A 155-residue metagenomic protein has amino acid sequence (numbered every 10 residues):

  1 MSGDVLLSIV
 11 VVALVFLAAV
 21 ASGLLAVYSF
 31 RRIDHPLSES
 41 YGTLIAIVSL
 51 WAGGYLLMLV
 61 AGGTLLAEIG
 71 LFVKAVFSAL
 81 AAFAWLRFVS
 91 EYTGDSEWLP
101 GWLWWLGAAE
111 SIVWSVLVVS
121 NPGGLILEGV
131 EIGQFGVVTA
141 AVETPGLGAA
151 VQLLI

Functional and structural regions predicted by a protein language model:
M1-G3: Carboxylate-rich, polar loop motifs that coordinate divalent cations or form catalytic acidic clusters
V5-S22, R31-G133, V142-I155: Individual alpha-helical transmembrane segments in multi-pass integral membrane proteins
